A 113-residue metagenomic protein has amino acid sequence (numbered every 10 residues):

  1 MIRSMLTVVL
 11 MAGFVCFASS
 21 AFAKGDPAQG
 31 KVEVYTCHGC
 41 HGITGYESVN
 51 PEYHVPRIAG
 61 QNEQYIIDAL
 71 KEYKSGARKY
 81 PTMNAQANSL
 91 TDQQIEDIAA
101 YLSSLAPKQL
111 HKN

Functional and structural regions predicted by a protein language model:
M1-V9: Bacterial N-terminal signal peptides that target proteins for export
A18-S20: N-terminal signal peptide c-region/cleavage motif recognized by signal peptidases
F22-E47, R57: Sequence/structural segment immediately N-terminal to covalent heme-attachment motifs in c-type and related
A23, A59, N88-T91: A structural signal for short, well-ordered beta-strand elements
E47-A77: N-terminal, post-signal-peptide region of Sec/Tat-exported proteins
Q64, S75-R78, Q86-N113: C-terminal capping alpha-helices of c-type cytochrome domains
